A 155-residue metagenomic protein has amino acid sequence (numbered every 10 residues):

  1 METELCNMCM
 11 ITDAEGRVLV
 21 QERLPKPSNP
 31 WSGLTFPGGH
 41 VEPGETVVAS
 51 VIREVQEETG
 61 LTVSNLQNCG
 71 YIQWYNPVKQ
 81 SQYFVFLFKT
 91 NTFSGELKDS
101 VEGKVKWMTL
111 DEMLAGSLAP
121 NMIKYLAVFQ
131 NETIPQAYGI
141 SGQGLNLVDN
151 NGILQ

Functional and structural regions predicted by a protein language model:
M1-V18, H40: Conserved N-terminal beta-strand and adjoining loop/helix that marks the start of the Nudix/MutT-like hydrolase domain
N7, G16, F84-F86, G103 (+1 more regions): Change "...and in nucleic-acid phosphodiester-cleaving endonucleases..." to "...and in nucleic-acid processing enzymes
M10, V20, V85-K89, W107: Conserved hydrophobic/aromatic beta-strand scaffold that supports enzyme active sites
D13, I72-E96, K124-F129, T133: Active-site-adjacent beta-strand/loop module that shapes the phosphate/pyrophosphate-binding cleft
R17-R53, N146, N151-Q155: Conserved Nudix-box catalytic region and its N-terminal flanking loop in Nudix hydrolases and closely related
T62-G70: A short coil-to-beta-strand element that immediately follows conserved catalytic motifs
L87, K98-F129, V148-I153: NUDIX/MutT-family hydrolases
F129-Q155: Charged phosphate-binding loop/patch that engages nucleotide di/tri-phosphates or the phosphate backbone of nucleic
